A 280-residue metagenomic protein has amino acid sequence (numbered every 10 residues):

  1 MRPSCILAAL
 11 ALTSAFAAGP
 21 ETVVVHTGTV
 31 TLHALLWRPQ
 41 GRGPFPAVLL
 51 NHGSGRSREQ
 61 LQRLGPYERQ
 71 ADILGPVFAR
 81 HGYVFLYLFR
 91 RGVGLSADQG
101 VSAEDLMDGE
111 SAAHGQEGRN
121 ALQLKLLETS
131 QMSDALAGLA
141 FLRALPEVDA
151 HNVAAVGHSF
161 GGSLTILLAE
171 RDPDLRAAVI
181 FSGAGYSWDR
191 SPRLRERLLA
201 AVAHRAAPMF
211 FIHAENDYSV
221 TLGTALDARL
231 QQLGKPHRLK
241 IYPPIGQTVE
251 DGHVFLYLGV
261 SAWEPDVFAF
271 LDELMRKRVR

Functional and structural regions predicted by a protein language model:
A18-G43: N-terminal cap/lid segment of alpha/beta-hydrolase-fold proteins
G43-F45, S54-A97, S187-W188, S219-V220: Short substrate-entry loop that stabilizes the transition state in hydrolases
N51-G53, H213-A214: The conserved beta1-alpha1 loop
A103-P146: Alpha/beta-hydrolase active-site loop
V148-G157: Alpha/beta-hydrolase fold nucleophile elbow
G157-G161, T165: Gly/Ala-rich beta-loop-alpha elbow adjacent to hydrolase catalytic centers
A177, G183-R238: The feature captures the conserved acid-bearing segment of alpha/beta-hydrolase catalytic domains
P236-R280: C-terminal catalytic histidine-bearing segment of alpha/beta-hydrolase fold enzymes
